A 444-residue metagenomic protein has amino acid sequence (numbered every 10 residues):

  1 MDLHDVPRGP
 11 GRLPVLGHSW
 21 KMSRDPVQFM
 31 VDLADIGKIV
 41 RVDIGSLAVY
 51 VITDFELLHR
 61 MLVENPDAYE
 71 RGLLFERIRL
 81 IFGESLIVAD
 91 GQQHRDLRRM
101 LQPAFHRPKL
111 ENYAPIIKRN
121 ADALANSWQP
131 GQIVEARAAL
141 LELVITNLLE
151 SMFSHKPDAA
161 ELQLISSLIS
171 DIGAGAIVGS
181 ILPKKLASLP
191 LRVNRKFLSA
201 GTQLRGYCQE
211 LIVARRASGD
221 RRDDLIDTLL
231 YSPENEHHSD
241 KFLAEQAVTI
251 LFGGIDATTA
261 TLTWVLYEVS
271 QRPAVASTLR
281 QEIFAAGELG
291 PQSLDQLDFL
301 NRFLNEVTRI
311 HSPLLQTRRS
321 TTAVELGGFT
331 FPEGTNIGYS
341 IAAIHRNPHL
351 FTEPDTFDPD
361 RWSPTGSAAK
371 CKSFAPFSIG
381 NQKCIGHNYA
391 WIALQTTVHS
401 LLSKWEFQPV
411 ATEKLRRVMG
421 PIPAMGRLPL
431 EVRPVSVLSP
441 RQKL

Functional and structural regions predicted by a protein language model:
M1-D96, P115-A123, E353, S373 (+1 more regions): N-terminal membrane-proximal hinge/A-helix region immediately C-terminal to the signal-anchor transmembrane segment
M1-V6, E70-E76, A89, Q93 (+2 more regions): Cytochrome P450 heme-thiolate monooxygenase catalytic core
L3, A121, S167-D171, F284-A285 (+3 more regions): Cytochrome P450 proximal C-terminal region
D5-R12, A114, K118, S167-L168 (+7 more regions): Cytochrome P450 I-helix active-site segment
L16-G37, G206, E288-G327: Conserved cytochrome P450 K-helix E-x-x-R motif and the immediately C-terminal K′/meander segment
D67, Y339-G366: Conserved cytochrome P450 K-helix/beta-meander segment immediately N-terminal to the heme-binding cysteine loop
A257-E282, N388-K404: Cytochrome P450 catalytic-core helices
